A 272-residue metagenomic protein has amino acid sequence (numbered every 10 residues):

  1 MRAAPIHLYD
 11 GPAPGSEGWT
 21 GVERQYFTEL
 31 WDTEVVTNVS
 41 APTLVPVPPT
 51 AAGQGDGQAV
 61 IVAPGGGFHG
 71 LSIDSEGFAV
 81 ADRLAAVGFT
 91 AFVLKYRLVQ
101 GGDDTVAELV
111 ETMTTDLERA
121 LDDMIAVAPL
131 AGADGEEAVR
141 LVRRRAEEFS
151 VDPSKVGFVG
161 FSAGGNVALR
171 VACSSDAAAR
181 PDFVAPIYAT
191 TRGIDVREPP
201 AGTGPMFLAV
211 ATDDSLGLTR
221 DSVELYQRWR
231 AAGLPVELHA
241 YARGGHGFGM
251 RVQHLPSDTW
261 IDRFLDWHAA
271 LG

Functional and structural regions predicted by a protein language model:
M1-G53: N-terminal cap/lid segment of alpha/beta-hydrolase-fold proteins
D56-G65: Short beta-strand element of the alpha/beta-hydrolase
P64-H69, T212-D213: Active-site glycine-rich loops that stabilize anionic/oxyanionic intermediates across multiple enzyme folds
I73-V93, Q227: Short amphipathic alpha-helix adjacent to the substrate-entry channel of hydrolases
V106-E147, W260-R263: Alpha/beta-hydrolase active-site loop
A107, V223-Y226, R230-G272: C-terminal catalytic histidine-bearing segment of alpha/beta-hydrolase fold enzymes
P129-G202: Primarily recognizes the serine-hydrolase "nucleophile elbow" in alpha/beta-hydrolase and SGNH/GDSL folds
A177-A240: The feature captures the conserved acid-bearing segment of alpha/beta-hydrolase catalytic domains
